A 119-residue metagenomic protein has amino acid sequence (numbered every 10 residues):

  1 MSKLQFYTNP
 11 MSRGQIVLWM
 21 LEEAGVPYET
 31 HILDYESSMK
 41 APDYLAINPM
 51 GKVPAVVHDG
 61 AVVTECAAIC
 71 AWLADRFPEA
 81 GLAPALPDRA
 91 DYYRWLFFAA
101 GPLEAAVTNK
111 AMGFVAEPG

Functional and structural regions predicted by a protein language model:
M1-G119: GST-like domain detector, emphasizing the conserved glutathione-binding G-site in the N-terminal thioredoxin-like
